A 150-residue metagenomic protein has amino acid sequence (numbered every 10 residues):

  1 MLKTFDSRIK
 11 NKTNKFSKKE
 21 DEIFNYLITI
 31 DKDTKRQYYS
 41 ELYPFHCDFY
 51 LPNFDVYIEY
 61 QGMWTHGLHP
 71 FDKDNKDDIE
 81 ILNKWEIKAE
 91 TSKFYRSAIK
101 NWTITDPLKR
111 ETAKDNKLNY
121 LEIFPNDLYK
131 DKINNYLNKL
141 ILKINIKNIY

Functional and structural regions predicted by a protein language model:
M1-Y150: Nucleic-acid endo/exonuclease domains
